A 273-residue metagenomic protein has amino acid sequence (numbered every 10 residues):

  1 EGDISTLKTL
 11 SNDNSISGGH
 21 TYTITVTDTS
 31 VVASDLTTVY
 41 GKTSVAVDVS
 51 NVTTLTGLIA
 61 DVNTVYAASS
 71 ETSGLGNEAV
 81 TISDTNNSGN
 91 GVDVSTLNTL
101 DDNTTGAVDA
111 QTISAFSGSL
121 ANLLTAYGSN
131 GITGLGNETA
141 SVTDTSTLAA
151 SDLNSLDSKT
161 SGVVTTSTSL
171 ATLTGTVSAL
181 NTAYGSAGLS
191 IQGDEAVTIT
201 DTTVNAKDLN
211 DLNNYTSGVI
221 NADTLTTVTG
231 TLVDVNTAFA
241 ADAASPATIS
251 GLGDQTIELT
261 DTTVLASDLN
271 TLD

Functional and structural regions predicted by a protein language model:
E1-D273: General marker for long, soluble alpha-helical cores
